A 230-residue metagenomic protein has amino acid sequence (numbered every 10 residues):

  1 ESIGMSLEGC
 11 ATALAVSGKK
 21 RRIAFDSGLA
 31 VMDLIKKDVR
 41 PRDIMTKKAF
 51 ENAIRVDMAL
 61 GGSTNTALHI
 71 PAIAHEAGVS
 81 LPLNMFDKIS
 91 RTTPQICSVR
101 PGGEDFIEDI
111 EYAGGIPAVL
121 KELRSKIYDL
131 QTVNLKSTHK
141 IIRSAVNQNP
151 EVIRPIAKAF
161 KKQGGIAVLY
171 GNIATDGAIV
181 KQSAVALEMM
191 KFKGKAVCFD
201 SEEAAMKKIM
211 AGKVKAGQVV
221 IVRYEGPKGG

Functional and structural regions predicted by a protein language model:
E1-G230: Catalytic or ion-coupling anion/metal-binding cores of large enzyme and transporter domains
